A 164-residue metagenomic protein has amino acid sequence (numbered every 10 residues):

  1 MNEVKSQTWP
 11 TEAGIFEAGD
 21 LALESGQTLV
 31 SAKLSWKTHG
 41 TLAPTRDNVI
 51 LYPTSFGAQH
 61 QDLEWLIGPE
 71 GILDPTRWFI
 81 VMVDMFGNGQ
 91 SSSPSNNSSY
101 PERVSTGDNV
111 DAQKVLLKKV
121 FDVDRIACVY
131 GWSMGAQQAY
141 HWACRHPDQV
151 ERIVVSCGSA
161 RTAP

Functional and structural regions predicted by a protein language model:
N2-P164: Ligand-binding pocket scaffold of soluble enzyme catalytic domains
